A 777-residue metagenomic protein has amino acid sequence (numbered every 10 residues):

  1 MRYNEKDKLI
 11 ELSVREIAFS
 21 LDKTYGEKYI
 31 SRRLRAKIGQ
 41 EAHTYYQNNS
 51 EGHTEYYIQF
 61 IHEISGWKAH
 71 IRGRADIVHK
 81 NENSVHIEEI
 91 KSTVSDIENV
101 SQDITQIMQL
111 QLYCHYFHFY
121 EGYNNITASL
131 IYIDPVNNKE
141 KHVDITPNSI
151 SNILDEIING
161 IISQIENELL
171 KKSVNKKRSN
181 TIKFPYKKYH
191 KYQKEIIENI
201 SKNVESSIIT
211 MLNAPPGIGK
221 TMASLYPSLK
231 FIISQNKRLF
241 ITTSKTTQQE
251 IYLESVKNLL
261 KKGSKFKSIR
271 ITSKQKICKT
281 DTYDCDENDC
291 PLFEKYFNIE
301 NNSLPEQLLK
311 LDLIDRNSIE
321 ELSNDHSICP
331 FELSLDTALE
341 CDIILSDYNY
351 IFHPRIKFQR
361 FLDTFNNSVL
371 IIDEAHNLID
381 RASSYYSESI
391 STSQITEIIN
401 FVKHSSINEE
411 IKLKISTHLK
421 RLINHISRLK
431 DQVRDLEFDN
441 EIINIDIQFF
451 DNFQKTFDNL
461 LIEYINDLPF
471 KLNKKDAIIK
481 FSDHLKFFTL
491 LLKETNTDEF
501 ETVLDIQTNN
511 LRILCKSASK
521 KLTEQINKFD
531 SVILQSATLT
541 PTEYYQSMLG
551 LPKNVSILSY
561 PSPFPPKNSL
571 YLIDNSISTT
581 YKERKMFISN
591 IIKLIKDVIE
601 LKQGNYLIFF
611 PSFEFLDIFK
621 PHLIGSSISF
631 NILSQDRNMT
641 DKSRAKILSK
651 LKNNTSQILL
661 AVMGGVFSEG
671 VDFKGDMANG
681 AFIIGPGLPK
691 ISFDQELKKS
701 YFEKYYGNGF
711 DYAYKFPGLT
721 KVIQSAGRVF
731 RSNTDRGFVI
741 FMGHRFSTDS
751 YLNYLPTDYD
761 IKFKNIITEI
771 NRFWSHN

Functional and structural regions predicted by a protein language model:
M1-S84: Metal-dependent nuclease catalytic cores that hydrolyze phosphodiester bonds in DNA/RNA, characterized by
F60-L154: Mg2+/Mn2+-dependent nuclease catalytic core
K172-N213: Conserved pre-motif I regulatory segment
K183, Q235-I344, F352, Q432-D439 (+2 more regions): A substrate-engagement module of RecA-like helicase motors
E205-P227: Walker A/P-loop
S224, K230, E250, H326-I343 (+4 more regions): Signature of the SF2 helicase/ATPase Hel1-core->accessory helical subdomain module
I319-I344, R355-F361, L460-S578, M586-F587 (+3 more regions): A contiguous, basic/glycine-rich beta-loop/short-helix subdomain that forms a polymer-engagement track
N575-M586, R637-R745: Conserved RecA-like P-loop NTPase helicase motor core
